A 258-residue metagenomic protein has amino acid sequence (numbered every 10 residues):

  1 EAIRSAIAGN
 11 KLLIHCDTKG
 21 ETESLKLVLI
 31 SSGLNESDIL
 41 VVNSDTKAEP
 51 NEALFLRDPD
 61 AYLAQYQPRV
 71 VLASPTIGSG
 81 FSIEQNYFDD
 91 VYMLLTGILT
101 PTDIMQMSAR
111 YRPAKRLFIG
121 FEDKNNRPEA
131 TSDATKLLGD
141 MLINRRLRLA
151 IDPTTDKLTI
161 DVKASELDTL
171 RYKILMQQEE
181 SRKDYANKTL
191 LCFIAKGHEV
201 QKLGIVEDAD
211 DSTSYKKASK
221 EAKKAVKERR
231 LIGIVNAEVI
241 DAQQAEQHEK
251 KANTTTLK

Functional and structural regions predicted by a protein language model:
E1-A2: Interdomain hinge/linker at the junction between the two RecA-like core domains of SF2 helicases
S5-L29: Conserved strand-helix element at the start of the C-terminal RecA-like helicase core
C16-G20, L40-F55, S74-I77: Conserved helicase motor
E49-L54, T100-A109, P128-A130: Short, charged, surface-exposed secondary-structure boundary motifs
Y66-G80: Conserved two-lobed SF2 helicase motor
Y87-F118: Conserved SF2 helicase motif VI
P113, A130-K258: The feature captures the C-terminal accessory region of ATP-dependent helicases and related nucleic-acid translocases
I119-A130: Compact, glycine/acidic-enriched structural inserts
